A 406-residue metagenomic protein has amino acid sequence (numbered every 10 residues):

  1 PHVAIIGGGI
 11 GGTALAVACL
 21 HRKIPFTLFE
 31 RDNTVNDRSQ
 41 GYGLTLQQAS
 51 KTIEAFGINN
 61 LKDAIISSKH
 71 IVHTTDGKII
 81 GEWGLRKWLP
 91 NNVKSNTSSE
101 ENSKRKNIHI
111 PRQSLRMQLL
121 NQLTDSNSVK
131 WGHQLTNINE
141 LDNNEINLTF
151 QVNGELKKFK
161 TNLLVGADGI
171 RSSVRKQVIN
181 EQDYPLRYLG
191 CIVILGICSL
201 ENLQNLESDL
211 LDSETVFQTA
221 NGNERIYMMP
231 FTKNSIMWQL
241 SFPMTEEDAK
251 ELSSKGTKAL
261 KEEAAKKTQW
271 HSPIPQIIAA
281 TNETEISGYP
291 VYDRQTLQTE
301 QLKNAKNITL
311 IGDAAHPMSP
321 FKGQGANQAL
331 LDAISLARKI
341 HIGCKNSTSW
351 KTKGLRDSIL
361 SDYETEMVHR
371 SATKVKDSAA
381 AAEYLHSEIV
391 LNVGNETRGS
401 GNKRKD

Functional and structural regions predicted by a protein language model:
A4-P25, F29, V165-G166, K267-T268 (+1 more regions): Conserved mid-domain beta->alpha element of the FAD-binding
G11, T34, R171: Conserved Rossmann-like nucleotide-cofactor binding loop
L15, K376-D406: C-terminal helix/juxtamembrane-tail motif
L15, R38, E82, E140-L141 (+2 more regions): Short glycine-/acidic-enriched loop or helix-start segments at secondary-structure transitions that form or flank
K23, S67-S68, S126, T161 (+1 more regions): Short, well-ordered alpha-helix to beta-strand connector turns
V35-Q122: Active-site-adjacent segment of FAD-dependent monooxygenases/related oxidoreductases
R38-Y42, K250-S253, K322-G325: Short, solvent-exposed loop/turn segments at secondary-structure boundaries
I79, R105-K106, I110, R116-E283: Conserved FAD-binding catalytic core of PHBH/FMO-like flavoproteins
